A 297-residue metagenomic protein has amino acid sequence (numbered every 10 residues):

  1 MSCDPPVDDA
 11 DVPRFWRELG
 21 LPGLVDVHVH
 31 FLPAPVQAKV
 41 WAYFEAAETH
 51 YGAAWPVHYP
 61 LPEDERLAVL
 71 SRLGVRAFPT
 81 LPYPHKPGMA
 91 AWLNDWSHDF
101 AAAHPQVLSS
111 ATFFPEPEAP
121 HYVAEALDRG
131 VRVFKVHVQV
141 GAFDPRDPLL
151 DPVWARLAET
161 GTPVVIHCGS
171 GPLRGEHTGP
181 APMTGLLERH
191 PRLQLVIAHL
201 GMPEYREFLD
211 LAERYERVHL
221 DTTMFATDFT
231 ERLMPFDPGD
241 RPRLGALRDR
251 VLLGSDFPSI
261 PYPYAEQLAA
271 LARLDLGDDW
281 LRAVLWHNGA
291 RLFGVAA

Functional and structural regions predicted by a protein language model:
S2-V27, V36-A77, L247-R250, P261-A297: Mid-to-C-terminal alpha-helical segments outside catalytic/metal-binding sites
C3-D8, R132-V133, F143-L252: Catalytic pocket-lining loop regions of alpha/beta-barrel enzymes, especially the amidohydrolase/enolase/GH5 lineages
H28, L70, S97, A126 (+7 more regions): Conserved, mostly hydrophobic/aromatic
H28-A34, H167, H199: Histidine-centered divalent metal-coordination motifs
T49-P60, P82, L108-P117, V140-P145: Active-site mouth loops of central-metabolism enzymes
P60-L70, W92, P115-A126: Short, acidic/polar
L70, G74-M89, W96-F114, K135: Short, well-structured secondary-structure segments
M89-D95, E118-H121, F143-V153: Active-site-adjacent beta->alpha loops and helix N-cap segments on the catalytic face of soluble alpha/beta enzymes
